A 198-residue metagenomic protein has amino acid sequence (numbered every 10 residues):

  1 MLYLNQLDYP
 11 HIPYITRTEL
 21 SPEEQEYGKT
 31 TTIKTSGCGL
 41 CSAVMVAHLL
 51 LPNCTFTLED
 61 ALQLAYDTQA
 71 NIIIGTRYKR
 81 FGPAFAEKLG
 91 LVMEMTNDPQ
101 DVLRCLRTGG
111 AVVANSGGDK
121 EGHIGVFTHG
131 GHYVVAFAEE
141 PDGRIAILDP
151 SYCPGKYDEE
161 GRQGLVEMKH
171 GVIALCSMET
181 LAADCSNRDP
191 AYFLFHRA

Functional and structural regions predicted by a protein language model:
M1-I72: Active-site-adjacent structural segments surrounding the nucleophilic cysteine of cysteine proteases and isopeptidases
L4, T16, R107, F127 (+1 more regions): Noncatalytic regulatory segments and standalone regulatory/sensor domains
T31-S36, T128-V134, M168: Glycine-rich, flexible loop segments associated with nucleotide phosphate handling
L40, G75-K79, A174: A structural signal for well-ordered alpha-helical scaffolds and beta->alpha junctions
V44, G118, S151: Residue-level signal for short, function-critical loop segments
H48, I124, Y157: Short acidic, gly/pro-rich beta-turn/loop elements at beta-sheet edges and active-site/ligand-binding grooves
A70-P141, A146, C185-R197: Predominantly the structural core of cysteine protease catalytic domains
